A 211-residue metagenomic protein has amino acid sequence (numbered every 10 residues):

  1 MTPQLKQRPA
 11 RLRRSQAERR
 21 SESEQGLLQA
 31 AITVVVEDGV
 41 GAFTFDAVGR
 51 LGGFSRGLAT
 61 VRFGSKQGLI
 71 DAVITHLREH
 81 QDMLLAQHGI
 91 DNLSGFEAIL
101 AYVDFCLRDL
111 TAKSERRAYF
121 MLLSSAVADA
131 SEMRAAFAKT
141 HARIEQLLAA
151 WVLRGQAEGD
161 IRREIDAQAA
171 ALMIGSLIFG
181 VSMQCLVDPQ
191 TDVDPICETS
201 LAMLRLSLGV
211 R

Functional and structural regions predicted by a protein language model:
M1-E22: N-terminal intrinsically disordered/low-complexity leader segments
T2, E22, G26, A30-G68 (+1 more regions): Helix-turn-helix
A72, A86-R116, A167-I174, C197: Hydrophobic alpha-helical connector segments
T75-Q81: Short, basic, alpha-helical segments at the C-terminal edge of helix-turn-helix-like DNA-binding modules
D82-Q87, A112-S114, S131-E158, A169: Amphipathic alpha-helical packing segments from all-alpha helical-bundle domains
A98, T111-A135: Amphipathic alpha-helical segments used for helix-helix packing
Y102-C106, Y119-L123, I174, I178-V181 (+1 more regions): Short alpha-helical scaffolding segments that buttress acidic/His motifs in well-ordered protein cores
M133-A138, A142, Q156-L204: Hydrophobic/aromatic-rich alpha-helical bundle segments in the mid-to-C-terminal region
